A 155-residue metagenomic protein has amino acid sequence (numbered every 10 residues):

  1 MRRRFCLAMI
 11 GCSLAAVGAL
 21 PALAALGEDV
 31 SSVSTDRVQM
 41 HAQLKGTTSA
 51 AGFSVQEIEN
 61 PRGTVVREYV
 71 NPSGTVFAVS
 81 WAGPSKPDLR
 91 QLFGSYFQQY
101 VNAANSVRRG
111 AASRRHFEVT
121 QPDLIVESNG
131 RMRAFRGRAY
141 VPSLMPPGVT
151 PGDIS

Functional and structural regions predicted by a protein language model:
M1-I10: Bacterial N-terminal signal peptides that target proteins for export
M9-G18: Bacterial N-terminal signal peptides
G18-L26: Sec/Tat signal peptide C-region and signal peptidase I cleavage site
A25-A82, R90: N-terminal secretory signal peptides
V70-G110: Mature extracytoplasmic domains of secretory-pathway proteins
Y96-S155: Helix-rich interaction surfaces within compact, conserved domain-sized segments that mediate assembly or partner
